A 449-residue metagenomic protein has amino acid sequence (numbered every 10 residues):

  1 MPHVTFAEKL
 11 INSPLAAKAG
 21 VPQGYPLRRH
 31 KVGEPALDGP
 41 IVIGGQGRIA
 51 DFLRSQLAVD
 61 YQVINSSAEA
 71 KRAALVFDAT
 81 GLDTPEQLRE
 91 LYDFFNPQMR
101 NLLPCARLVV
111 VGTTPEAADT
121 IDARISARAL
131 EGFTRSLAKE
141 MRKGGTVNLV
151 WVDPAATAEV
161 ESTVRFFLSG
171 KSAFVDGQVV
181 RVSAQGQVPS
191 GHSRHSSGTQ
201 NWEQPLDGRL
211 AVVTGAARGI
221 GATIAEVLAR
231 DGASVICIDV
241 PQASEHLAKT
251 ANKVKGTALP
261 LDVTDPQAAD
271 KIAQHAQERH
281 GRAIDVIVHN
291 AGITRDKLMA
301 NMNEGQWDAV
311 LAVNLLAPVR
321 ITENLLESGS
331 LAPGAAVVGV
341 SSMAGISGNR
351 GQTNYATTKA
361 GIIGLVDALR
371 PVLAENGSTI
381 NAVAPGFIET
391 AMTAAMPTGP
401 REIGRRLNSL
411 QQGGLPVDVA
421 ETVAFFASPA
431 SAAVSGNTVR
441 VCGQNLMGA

Functional and structural regions predicted by a protein language model:
Q62-S67, A233-A248: Conserved glycine-rich Rossmann-like NAD(P)H-binding loop of the short-chain dehydrogenase/reductase
Q87, L298-M299, Q306-D308, G404: Substrate-binding pocket helix/loop in short-chain dehydrogenase/reductase
S126-L130, T322, T358-G361, V366: Active-site helix of classical SDR
K143-T146, F174-G177, G334, A374 (+2 more regions): Short, small/polar-rich loop/turn modules that mediate ligand/substrate recognition or access, typified
P154-V160, N408-V419, A430: A conserved structural motif in NAD(P)-dependent oxidoreductases
G177-G208, S347, S435-A449: Short C-terminal tail/terminal secondary-structure segment of NAD(P)H-dependent dehydrogenase/reductase domains
S342: Residue(s) in the substrate-gating loop at a strand-loop-helix junction that position the organic substrate next
